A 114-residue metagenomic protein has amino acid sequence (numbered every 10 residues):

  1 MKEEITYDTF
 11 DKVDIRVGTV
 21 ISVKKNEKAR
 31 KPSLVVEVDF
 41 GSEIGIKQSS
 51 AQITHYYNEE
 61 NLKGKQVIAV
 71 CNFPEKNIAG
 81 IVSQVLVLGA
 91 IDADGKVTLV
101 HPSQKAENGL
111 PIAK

Functional and structural regions predicted by a protein language model:
M1-K114: Phosphate-backbone binding interfaces of nucleic-acid-interacting proteins
